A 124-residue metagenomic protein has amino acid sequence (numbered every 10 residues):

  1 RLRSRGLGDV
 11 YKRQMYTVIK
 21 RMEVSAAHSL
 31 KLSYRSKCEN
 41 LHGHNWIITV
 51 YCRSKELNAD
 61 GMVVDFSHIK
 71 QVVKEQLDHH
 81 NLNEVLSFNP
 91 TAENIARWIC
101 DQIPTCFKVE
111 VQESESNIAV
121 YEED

Functional and structural regions predicted by a protein language model:
R1-Q14: Single conserved hydrophobic/aromatic residue that forms the stacking wall/gate of nucleotide- or nucleobase-binding
R13-D124: Charge-rich, low-complexity N-terminal segments
